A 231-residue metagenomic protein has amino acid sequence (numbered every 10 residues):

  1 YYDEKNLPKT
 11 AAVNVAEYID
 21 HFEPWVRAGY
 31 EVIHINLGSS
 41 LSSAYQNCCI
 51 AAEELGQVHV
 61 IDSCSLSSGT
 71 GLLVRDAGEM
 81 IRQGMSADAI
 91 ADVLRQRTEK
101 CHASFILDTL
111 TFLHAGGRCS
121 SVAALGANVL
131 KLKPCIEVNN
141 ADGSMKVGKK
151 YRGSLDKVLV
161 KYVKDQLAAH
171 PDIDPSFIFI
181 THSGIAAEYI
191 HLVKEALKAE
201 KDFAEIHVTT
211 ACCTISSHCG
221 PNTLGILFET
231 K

Functional and structural regions predicted by a protein language model:
Y1-E17: N-terminal glycine-rich anion-binding loop in soluble enzyme alpha/beta folds
E4, Y30, S40-H59, S65-K231: Mixed-charge interfacial surface used for oligomerization/domain docking and macromolecular partner engagement
P8-K9, I35, I180-T181: Short, contiguous strand/loop micro-motifs
V15-Y45: N-terminal glycine-rich phosphate/adenylate-binding segment common to multiple enzyme folds
